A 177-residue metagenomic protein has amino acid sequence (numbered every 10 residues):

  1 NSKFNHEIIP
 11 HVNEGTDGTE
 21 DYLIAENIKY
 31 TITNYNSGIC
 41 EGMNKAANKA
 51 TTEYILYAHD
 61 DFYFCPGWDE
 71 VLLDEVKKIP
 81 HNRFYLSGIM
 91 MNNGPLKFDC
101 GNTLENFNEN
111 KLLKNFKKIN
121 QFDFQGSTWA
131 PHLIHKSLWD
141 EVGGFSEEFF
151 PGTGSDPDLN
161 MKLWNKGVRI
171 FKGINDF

Functional and structural regions predicted by a protein language model:
N1-N5: Short, acidic, metal-binding catalytic loop of nucleotide-sugar glycosyltransferases
V12-D21: A conserved acidic beta->alpha catalytic loop
T33-A50: Glycine-rich, basic loop-to-helix element that forms the pyrophosphate-binding segment of sugar-nucleotide handling
I55: Short aromatic/hydrophobic "clamp" motif used to bind/position activated sugar donors
D69-Y85: Conserved donor-nucleotide/metal-binding helix-loop-beta segment in metal-dependent transferases, i.e., the alpha-helix
F84-N102: Short beta-strand-to-loop element that shapes/binds the nucleotide-sugar donor at the catalytic cleft/hinge
L113-S137: A recurrent flexible, glycine/aromatic-enriched loop bordering the glycosyltransferase active site that acts as
G126-W129, D140-F177: Donor nucleotide-sugar recognition loop
